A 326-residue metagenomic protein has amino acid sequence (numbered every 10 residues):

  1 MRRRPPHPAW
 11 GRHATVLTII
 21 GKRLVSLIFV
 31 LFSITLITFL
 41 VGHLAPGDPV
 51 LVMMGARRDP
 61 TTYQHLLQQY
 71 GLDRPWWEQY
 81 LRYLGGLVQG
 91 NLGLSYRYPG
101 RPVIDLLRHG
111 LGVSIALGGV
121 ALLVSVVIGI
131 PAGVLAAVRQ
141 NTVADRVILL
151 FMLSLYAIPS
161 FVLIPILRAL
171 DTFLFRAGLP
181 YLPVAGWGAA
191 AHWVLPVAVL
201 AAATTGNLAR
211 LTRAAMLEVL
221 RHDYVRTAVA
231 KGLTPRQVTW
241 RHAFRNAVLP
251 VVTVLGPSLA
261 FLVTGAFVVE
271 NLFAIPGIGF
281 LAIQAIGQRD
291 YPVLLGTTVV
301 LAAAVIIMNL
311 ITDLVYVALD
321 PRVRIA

Functional and structural regions predicted by a protein language model:
R2-R4, P8-V16, D73-I130: An internal, D/E-rich "acidic patch" concept
W10-V41: Charged, compositionally biased N-terminal leader segments and the immediate start of the first structured element
A14-I19, L31, H109-R146, S160 (+1 more regions): Alpha-helical transmembrane segments of integral membrane proteins, especially multi-pass inner/plasma-membrane
L24, T62, L66, Y70-L92 (+10 more regions): Hydrophobic alpha-helical segments of integral membrane proteins, encompassing both true transmembrane helices
V30-L81, D171-W193: Hydrophobic alpha-helical transmembrane segments of membrane transport/permease proteins and related membrane-embedded
I37-L44, G71-R74, R82-G85, L150-L182 (+2 more regions): Membrane-water interface segments at the C-terminal ends of transmembrane alpha-helices in multi-pass inner-membrane
V41-A45, M53, R57, V88 (+10 more regions): Hydrophobic aliphatic residues
P46, R58-D59, L72, Q89 (+5 more regions): Residue-level marker of structural boundaries
